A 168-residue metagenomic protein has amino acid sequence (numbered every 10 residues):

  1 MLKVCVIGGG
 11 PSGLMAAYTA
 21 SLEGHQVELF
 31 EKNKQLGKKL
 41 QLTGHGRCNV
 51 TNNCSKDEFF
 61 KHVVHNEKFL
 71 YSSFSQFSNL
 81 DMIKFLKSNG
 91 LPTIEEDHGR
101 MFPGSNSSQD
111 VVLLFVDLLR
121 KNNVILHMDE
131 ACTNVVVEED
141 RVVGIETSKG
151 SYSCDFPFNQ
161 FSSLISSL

Functional and structural regions predicted by a protein language model:
M1-S12: Beta1/beta-strand and adjacent pyrophosphate-binding region of the FAD-binding site in flavoprotein oxidoreductases
C5, S21-H45: Glycine-rich FAD pyrophosphate-binding loop
G13-A16, S167-L168: Short glycine/serine/threonine-rich phosphate/pyrophosphate-binding segments that cradle anionic phosphate groups
R47-E95: Glycine-rich active-site loop/strand segments that organize a redox cofactor
L70-L80, H98-D117, S162-S167: Short beta-strand to alpha-helix junction loop
Q109-L168: Predominantly flavin-linked oxidoreductase catalytic cores and closely associated redox partners
